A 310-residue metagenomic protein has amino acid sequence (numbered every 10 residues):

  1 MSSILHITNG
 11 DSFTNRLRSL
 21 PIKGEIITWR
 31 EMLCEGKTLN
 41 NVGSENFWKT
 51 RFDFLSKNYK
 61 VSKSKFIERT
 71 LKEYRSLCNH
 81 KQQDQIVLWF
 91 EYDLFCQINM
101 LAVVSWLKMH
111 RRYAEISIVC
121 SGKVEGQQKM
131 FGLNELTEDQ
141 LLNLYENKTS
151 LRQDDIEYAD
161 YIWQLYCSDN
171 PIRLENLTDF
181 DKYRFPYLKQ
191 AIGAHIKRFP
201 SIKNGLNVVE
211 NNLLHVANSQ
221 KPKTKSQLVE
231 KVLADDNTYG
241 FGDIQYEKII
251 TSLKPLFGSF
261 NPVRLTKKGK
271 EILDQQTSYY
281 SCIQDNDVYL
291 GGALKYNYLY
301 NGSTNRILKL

Functional and structural regions predicted by a protein language model:
M1-K65: A structured, charge-rich N-terminal accessory region that forms the first stable segment of a protein and links
T8-T14, Y92-M100, V124: Gly/Ser/Thr-rich loops at beta-strand to alpha-helix junctions that form or flank small-molecule/cofactor-binding
Y59-M109: Long, hydrophobic/aromatic-enriched structural stretches that serve as scaffold segments
V119-N143: Short, conserved secondary-structure transition motifs
T137-N218: A conserved mid-domain beta-alpha-beta active-site/ligand-binding segment of alpha/beta enzyme cores
S201, E230-D243: Short helix-coil junctions and helix-kink-helix linkers
P222-V232: Short acidic, hydrophobic short linear motifs in intrinsically disordered regions
I244-E247, S259-L310: Accessory beta->alpha helical hairpin/"wing" motif in late/C-terminal subdomains of nucleic-acid enzymes
